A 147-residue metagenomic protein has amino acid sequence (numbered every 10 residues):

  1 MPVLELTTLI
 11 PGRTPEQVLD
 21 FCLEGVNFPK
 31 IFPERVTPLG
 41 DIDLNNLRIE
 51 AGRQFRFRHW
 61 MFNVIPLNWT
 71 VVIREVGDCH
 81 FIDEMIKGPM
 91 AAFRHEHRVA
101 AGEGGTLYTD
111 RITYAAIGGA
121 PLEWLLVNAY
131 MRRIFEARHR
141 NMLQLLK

Functional and structural regions predicted by a protein language model:
M1-N46: Hydrophobic ligand-binding cavity/cleft-lining segments
L6-T8, N68-R74, R94-A101, I112: Hydrophobic/aromatic beta-strand elements that line small-molecule binding cavities or substrate pockets in beta-rich
I10-G12, M61-N63, E75-G77, P89 (+2 more regions): Beta-strand elements of well-folded, non-transmembrane domains
G12-E16, L47, R74-H80, R98-L107: A short, structured loop/turn motif at beta-sheet edges
Q17-C22, F28, F55-F57, I73 (+3 more regions): Hydrophobic pocket/interface hotspot
K30, G40-K87, Q144-L145: Glycine-rich portal/gate segments that line the openings of hydrophobic small-molecule binding cavities
E84-R133: Beta-strand/loop substructures that line and gate deep hydrophobic ligand-binding cavities in soluble
R133-N141: A non-catalytic, amphipathic alpha-helix used as a structural packing/dimerization or gating element in enzyme scaffolds
